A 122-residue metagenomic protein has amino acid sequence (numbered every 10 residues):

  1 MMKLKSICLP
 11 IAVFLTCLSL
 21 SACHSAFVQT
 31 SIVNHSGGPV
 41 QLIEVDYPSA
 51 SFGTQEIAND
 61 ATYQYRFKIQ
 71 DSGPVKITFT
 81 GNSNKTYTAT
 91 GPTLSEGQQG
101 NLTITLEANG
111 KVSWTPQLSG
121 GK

Functional and structural regions predicted by a protein language model:
M2-I11: Bacterial N-terminal signal peptides that target proteins for export
L18-A22: C-terminal motif of bacterial Sec signal peptides marking the signal peptidase cleavage site
H24-A26: Bacterial signal peptide processing site
T30-G37: Asparagine-centered strand-capping/turn motif at beta-strand->loop junctions
L42-S83, T115: Post-signal-peptide N-terminal segment of Sec-exported extracytoplasmic proteins
Y87-K122: Extracellular beta-sheet/turn segments enriched in Thr/Pro/Gly and aliphatic residues
